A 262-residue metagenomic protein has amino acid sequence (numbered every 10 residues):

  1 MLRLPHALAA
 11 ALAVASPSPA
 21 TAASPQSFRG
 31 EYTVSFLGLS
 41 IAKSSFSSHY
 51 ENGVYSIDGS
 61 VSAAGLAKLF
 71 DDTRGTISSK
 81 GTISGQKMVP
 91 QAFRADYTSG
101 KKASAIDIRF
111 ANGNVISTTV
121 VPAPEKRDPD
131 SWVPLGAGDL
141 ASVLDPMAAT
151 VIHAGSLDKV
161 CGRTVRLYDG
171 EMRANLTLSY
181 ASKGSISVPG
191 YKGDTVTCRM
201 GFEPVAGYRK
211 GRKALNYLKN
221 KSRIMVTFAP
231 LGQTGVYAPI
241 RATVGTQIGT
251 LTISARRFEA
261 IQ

Functional and structural regions predicted by a protein language model:
M1-L8: Bacterial N-terminal signal peptides that target proteins for export
A9-S16: Bacterial N-terminal signal peptides
A22-N112, S156-Q262: Acidic, serine/threonine-rich low-complexity disordered tracts
N114-Y180: A charged, solvent-exposed segment within the mature domains of Sec-exported extracytoplasmic proteins
